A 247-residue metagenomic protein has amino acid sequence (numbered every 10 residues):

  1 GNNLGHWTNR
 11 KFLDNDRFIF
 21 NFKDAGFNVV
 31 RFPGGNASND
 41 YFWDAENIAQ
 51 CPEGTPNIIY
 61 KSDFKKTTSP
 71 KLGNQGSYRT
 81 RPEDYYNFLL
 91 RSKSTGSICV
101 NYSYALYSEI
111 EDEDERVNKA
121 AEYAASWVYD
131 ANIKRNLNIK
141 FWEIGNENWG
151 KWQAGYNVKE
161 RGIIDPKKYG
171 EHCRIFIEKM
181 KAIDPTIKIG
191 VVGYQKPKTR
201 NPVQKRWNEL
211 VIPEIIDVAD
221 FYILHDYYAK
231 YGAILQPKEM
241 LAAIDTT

Functional and structural regions predicted by a protein language model:
G1, V29-R31, K93-C99, N138-E143 (+2 more regions): Structural preference for beta-strand elements that scaffold enzyme active sites
G1-E83, L90-K119: N-terminal substrate-binding region of glycoside hydrolase catalytic domains
H6-D14, G73-R79, Y104-E122, W149-Q153 (+2 more regions): Acidic-and-aromatic substrate-binding clefts and catalytic sites of carbohydrate-active enzymes
R17-G26, E83-K93, V128-L137, A182 (+1 more regions): Acidic (Asp/Glu)-rich catalytic clusters
Y41-P56, Y107-I139, N157-R161, D165 (+1 more regions): Aromatic- and acidic-residue-enriched segments that line the glycan-binding/catalytic groove of carbohydrate-active
S103, V128-I164, G190-K196, D217-G232: Active-site groove signature of glycoside hydrolases
A120, A124, I164-T247: Noncatalytic carbohydrate-binding groove/subsite architecture in carbohydrate-active enzymes
